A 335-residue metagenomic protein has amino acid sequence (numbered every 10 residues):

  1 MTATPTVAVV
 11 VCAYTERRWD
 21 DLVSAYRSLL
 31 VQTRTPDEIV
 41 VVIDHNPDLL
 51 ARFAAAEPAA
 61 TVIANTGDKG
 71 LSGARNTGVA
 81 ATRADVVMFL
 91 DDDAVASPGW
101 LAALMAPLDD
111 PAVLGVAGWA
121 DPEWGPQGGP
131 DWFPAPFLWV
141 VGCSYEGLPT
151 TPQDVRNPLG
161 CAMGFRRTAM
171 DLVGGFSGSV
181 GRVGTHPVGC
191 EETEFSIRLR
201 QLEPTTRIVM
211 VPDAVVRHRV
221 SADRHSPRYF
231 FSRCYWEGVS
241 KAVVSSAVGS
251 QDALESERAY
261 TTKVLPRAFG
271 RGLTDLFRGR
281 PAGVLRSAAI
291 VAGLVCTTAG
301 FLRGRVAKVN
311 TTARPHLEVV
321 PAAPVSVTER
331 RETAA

Functional and structural regions predicted by a protein language model:
M1-S28: N-proximal low-complexity "stem/linker" segments adjacent to membrane-targeting elements
R27-P36: Short, acidic, metal-binding catalytic loop of nucleotide-sugar glycosyltransferases
N65-T82: Glycine-rich, basic loop-to-helix element that forms the pyrophosphate-binding segment of sugar-nucleotide handling
V87: Short aromatic/hydrophobic "clamp" motif used to bind/position activated sugar donors
G99-W132: Conserved donor NDP-sugar-binding/catalytic core segment of glycosyltransferases
G118, P134-V155: Short, flexible, basic/aromatic active-site loop/helix in glycosyltransferases
G160-F165, A169-V173, V180-A214: A short, conserved alpha-helix in the catalytic core of glycosyltransferases
R233-W236, S250-A335: Non-catalytic, C-terminal membrane-associated alpha-helical segments of glycosyltransferases
